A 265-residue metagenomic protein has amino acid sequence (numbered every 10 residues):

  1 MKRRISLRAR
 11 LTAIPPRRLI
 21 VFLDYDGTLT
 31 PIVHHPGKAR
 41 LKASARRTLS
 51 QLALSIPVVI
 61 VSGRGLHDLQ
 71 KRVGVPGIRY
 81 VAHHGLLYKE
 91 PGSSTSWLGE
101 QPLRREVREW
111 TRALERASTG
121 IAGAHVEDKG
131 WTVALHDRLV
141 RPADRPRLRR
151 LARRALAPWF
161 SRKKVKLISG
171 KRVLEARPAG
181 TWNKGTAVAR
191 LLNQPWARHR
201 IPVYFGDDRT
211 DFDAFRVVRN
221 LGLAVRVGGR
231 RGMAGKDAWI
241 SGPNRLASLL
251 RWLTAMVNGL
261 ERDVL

Functional and structural regions predicted by a protein language model:
K2-R17, H67-V73: Short amphipathic alpha-helices and their capping/turn segments at secondary-structure boundaries
K2-R4, P16, G185-L265: Mg2+-dependent phosphoryl-transfer enzymes with acidic/Ser/Thr/Gly-rich catalytic loops
I14-H35, I60, V188: Asp-based phosphoryl-transfer active-site loop
I20-F22, R79, V203: Hydrophobic "anchor" residues on beta-strands that sit immediately upstream of conserved functional sites
T28, L66, T210: Conserved Rossmann-like nucleotide-cofactor binding loop
H35-R40, V59, P178-T181: Short, flexible loop segments at the rims of nucleotide/cofactor-binding pockets, characterized by
R40-W131: Active-site phosphate-binding/coordination module
A113, I121, E127-Y204, R209-V218 (+2 more regions): Conserved acidic, metal-coordinating active-site core of Asp-based, Mg2+-dependent phosphoryl-transfer enzymes
